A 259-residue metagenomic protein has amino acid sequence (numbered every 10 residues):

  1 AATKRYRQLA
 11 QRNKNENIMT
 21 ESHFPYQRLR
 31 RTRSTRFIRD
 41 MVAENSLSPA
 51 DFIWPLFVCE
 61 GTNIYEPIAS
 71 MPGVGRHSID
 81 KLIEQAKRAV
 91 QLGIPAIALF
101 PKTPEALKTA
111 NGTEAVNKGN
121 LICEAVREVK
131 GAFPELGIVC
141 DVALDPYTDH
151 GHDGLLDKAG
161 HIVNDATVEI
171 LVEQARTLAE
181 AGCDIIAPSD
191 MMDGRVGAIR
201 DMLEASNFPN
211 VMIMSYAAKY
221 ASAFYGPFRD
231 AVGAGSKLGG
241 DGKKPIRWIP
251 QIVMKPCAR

Functional and structural regions predicted by a protein language model:
R5, L9-R12: Cationic, low-complexity basic patches in intrinsically disordered or flexible, solvent-exposed regions
R5, P25, F224-P227: Intrinsically disordered, low-complexity N-terminal regions enriched in serine/proline/glycine with scattered basic
M19-D80: An N-cap/entry alpha-helix motif that binds or orients negatively charged groups
D51-I53, E60-R259: Alpha/beta enzyme core
